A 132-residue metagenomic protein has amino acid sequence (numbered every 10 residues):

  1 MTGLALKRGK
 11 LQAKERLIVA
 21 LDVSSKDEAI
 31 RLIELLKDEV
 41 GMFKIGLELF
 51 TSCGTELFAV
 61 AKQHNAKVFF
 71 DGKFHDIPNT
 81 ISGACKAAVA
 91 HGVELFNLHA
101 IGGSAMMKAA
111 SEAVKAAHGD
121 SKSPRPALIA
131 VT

Functional and structural regions predicted by a protein language model:
M1-R31, D120-S123: N-terminal amphipathic alpha-helix/helix-capping segment at the start of soluble metabolic enzymes
A13-L17, D76, T80-T132: Conserved anion-binding
A20-L21, I45-G46, K73, L98-H99: Small/polar loops that bind or transfer phosphate-bearing groups
V23-K26, L49-T51, G102: Short beta->alpha connector loops
A29, C53-G54, S104-M107: Short, well-ordered alpha-helical microsegments
A29-L32, L36-E39: N-terminal glycine-rich anion-binding loops that anchor highly charged ligand groups
L35-L36, I45-A87, I129-V131: N-terminal active-site wall of soluble small-molecule enzyme domains
V40-M42, V93: A structural motif
